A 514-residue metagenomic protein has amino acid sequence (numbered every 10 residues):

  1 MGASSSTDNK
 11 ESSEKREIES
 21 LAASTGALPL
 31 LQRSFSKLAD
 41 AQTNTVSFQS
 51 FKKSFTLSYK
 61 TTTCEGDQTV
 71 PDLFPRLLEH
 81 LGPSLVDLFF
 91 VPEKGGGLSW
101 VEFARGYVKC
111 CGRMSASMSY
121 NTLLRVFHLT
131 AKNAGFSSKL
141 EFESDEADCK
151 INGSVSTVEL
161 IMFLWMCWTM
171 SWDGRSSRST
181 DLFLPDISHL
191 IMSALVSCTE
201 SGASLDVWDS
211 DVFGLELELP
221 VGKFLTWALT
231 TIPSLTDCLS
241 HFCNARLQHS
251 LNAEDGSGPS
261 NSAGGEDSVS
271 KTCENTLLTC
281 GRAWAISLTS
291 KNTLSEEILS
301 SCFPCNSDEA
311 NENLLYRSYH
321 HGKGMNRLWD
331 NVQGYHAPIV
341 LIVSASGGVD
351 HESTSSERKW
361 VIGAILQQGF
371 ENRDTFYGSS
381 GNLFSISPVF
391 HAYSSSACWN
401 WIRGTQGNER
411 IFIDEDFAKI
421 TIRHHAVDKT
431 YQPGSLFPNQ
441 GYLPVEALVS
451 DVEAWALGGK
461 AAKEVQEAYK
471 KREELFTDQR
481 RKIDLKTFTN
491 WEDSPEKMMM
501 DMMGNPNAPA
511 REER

Functional and structural regions predicted by a protein language model:
G2-A3: Context-dependent free N-terminus signature
T7-P92, E102-M114, N121-R514: Phosphate-recognition beta-domain surfaces
